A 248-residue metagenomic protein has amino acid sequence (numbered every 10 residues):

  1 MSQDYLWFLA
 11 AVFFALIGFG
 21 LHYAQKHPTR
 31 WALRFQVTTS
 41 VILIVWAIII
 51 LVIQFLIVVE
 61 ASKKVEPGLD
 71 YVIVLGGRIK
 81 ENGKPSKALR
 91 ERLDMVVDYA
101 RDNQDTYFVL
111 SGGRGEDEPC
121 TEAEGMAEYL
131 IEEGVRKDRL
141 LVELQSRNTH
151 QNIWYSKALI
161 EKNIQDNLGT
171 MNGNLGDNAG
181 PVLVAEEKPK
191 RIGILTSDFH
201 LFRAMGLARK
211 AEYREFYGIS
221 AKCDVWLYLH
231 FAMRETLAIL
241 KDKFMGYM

Functional and structural regions predicted by a protein language model:
M1-Q25: Membrane-embedded alpha-helical segments of integral membrane proteins
F8-A10, R34-I44: Alpha-helical transmembrane segments of integral membrane proteins
A15-F19, I42-V52: Alpha-helical transmembrane segments
L21-Q25, I49-I57, K241: Membrane-water interface at transmembrane helix exits
A24-Q36: Membrane-interface helix-boundary motifs at transmembrane edges
K26, V58-S62, G246-Y247: Transmembrane helix-loop junctions in multipass membrane proteins, especially transporters and channels
V45, L51-R234: A structural signal for short, hydrophobic/glycine-enriched beta-strand patches
L229-M248: A transmembrane-helix-recognition feature enriched in membrane-embedded lipid enzymes and envelope glyco-/phospholipid
